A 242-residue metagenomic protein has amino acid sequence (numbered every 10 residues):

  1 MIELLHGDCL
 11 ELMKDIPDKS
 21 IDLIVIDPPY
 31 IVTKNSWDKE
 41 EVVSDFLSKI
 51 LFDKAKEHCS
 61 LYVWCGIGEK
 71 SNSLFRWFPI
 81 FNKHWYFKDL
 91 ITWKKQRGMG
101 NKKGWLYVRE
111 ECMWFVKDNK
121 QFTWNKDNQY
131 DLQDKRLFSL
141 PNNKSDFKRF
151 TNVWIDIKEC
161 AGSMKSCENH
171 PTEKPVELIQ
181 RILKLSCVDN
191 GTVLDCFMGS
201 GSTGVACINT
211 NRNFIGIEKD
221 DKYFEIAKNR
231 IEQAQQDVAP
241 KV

Functional and structural regions predicted by a protein language model:
M1-I217, K222-E225: Core catalytic lobe of class I
K228-V242: Short, conserved SAM-binding/catalytic segment of Class I S-adenosyl-L-methionine-dependent methyltransferases
